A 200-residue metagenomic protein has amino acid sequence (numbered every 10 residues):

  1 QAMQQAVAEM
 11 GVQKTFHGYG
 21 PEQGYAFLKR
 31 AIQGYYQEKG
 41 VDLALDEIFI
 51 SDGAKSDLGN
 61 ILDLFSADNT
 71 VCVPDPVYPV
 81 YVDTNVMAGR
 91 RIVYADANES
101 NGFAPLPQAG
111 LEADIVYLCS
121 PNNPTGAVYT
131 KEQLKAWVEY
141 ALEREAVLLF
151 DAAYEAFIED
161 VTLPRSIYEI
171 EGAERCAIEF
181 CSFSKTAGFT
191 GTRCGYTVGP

Functional and structural regions predicted by a protein language model:
Q1-D52, N60: N-terminal small-domain helix-loop-helix segment of the aminotransferase-like
M3, I32, I48, V71-C72 (+5 more regions): Generic structural signal for small/hydrophobic residues in well-ordered secondary structure, especially within
L64-N85: Conserved PLP-anchoring active-site segment centered on the Schiff-base-forming lysine
N69, R90, E143-V147, A173-R175: A short helix->loop->beta-strand "cap" motif at the edges of active sites that frequently abuts
G89-N98: Short beta-strand->loop structural element characteristic of the AMP-binding/adenylate-forming
A97-R165: Active-site phosphate-binding strand-loop segment of PLP-dependent enzymes
I170-P200: Active-site PLP attachment segment
